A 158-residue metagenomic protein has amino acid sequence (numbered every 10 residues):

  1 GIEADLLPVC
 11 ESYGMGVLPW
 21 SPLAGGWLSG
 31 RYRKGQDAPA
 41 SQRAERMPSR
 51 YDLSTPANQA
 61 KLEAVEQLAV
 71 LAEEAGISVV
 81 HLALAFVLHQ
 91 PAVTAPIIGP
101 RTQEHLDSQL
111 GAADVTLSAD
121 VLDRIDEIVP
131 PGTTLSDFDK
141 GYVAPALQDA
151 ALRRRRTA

Functional and structural regions predicted by a protein language model:
G1, E63, I77, R101: Residue-level signal for the nucleotide or nucleotide-sugar donor/cofactor binding architecture
I2-A44, S78: Aromatic-lined glycan-binding groove of carbohydrate-active enzymes
S12, Q36-V70, E74, H89-V93 (+1 more regions): Terminal-tail/helix-coil boundary detector
W27, H105-S108: Phosphate- and divalent-cation-binding pockets in alpha/beta enzyme and binding domains that engage nucleotide-derived
L82: Glycine/threonine-rich phosphate-binding loop and adjacent beta-strand/alpha-helix elements that clamp
A85-F86: Hydrophobic, secondary-structure "cap" segments at the distal end of domains
T94-H105: Glycine-rich phosphate-binding active-site loops on the catalytic face of alpha/beta enzymes
